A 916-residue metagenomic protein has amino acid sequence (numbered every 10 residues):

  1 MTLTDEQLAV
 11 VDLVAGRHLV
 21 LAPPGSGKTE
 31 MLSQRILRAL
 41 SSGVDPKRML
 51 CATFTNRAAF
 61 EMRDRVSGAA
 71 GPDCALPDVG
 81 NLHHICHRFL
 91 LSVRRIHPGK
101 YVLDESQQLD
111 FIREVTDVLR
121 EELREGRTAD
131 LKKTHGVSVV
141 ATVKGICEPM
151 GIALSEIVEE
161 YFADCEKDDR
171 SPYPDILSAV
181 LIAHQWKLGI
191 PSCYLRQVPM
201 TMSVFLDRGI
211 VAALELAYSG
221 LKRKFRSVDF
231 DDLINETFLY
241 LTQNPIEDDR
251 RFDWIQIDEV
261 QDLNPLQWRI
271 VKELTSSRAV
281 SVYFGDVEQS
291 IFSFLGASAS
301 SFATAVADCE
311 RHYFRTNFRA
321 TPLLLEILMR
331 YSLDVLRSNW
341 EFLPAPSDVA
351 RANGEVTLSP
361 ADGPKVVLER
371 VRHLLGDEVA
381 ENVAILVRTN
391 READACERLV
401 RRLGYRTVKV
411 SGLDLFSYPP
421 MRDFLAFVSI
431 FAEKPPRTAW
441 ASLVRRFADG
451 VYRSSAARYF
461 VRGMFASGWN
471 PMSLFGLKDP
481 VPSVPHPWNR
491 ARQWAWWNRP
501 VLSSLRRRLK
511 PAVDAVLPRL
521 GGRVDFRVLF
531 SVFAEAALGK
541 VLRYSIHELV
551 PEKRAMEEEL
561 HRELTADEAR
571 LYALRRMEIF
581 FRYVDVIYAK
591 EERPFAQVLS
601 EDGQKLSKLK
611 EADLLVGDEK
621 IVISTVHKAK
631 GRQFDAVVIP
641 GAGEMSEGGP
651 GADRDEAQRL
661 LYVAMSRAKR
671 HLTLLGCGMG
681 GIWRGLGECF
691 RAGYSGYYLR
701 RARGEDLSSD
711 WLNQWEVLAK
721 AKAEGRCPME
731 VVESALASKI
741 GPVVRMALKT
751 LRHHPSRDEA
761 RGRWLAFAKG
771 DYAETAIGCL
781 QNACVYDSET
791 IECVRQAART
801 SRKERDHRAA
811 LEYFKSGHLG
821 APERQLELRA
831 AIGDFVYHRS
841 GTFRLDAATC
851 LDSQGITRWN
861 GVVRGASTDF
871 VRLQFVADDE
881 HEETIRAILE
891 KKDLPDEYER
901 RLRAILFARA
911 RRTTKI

Functional and structural regions predicted by a protein language model:
M1-P98, E326-M329, S666, Q714-A719: P-loop NTPase Walker
T2-L21, A58, D78, D104 (+5 more regions): Conserved helicase NTPase motor core
L19-L32, I36, E310, T316-R406: Helicase P-loop NTPase motor core
R48-Y161, A303-T304: Conserved P-loop NTPase-based nucleic-acid remodeling module centered on helicase motor cores
V79-R88, I255-E259, F284, T389 (+4 more regions): Conserved helicase core region in the C-terminal RecA-like lobe
R94, G354, R402, G412-V451: Conserved short internal alpha-helix adjacent to the catalytic or cofactor-binding core of large enzyme scaffolds
R250, G725-A735, P755-A768, Y786-A798 (+4 more regions): Amphipathic alpha-helical scaffolding segments comprising HEAT/armadillo-like alpha-solenoid repeats
L477-S624, K669-L674: Accessory C-terminal helicase-associated subdomains
